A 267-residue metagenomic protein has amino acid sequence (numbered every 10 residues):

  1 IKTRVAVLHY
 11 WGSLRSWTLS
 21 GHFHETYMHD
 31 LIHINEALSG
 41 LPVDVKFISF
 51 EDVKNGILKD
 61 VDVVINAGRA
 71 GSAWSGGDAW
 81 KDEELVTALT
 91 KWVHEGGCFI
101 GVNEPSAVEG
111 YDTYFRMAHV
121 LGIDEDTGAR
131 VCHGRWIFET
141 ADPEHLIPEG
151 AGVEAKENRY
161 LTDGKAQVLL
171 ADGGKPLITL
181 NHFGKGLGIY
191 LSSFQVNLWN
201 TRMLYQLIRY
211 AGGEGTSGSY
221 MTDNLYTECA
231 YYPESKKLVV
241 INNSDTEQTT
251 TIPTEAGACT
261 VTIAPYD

Functional and structural regions predicted by a protein language model:
I1-V61: Aromatic-Pro/Gly-enriched surface loop or interdomain linker that acts as a lid/target-recognition segment
A6-L8, F47, V64-N66, F99-G101 (+1 more regions): Structural recognition of the beta-strand scaffold that forms the well-ordered cores of secreted hydrolase catalytic
Y10, F50, G68-R69, E104-A107: An acidic- and aromatic-residue-enriched active-site/binding cleft used to recognize and process polar
W11-S20, A67-R69, Y232-N242: Short, charged low-complexity intrinsically disordered segments located at boundaries of structured domains
T18-Y27, I65-K81: The substrate-binding groove and active-site-proximal loops of carbohydrate-active enzymes, especially glycoside
P42, D60-V63, G96, K165-A166: Short, well-ordered alpha-helix to beta-strand connector turns
N55, K59-V63, Y114-H119: Short low-complexity, flexible loop/linker segments enriched in glycine and/or proline with clustered acidic
S72-D267: A conserved amphipathic helix/loop scaffold that creates a polar/acidic microenvironment used either to coordinate
